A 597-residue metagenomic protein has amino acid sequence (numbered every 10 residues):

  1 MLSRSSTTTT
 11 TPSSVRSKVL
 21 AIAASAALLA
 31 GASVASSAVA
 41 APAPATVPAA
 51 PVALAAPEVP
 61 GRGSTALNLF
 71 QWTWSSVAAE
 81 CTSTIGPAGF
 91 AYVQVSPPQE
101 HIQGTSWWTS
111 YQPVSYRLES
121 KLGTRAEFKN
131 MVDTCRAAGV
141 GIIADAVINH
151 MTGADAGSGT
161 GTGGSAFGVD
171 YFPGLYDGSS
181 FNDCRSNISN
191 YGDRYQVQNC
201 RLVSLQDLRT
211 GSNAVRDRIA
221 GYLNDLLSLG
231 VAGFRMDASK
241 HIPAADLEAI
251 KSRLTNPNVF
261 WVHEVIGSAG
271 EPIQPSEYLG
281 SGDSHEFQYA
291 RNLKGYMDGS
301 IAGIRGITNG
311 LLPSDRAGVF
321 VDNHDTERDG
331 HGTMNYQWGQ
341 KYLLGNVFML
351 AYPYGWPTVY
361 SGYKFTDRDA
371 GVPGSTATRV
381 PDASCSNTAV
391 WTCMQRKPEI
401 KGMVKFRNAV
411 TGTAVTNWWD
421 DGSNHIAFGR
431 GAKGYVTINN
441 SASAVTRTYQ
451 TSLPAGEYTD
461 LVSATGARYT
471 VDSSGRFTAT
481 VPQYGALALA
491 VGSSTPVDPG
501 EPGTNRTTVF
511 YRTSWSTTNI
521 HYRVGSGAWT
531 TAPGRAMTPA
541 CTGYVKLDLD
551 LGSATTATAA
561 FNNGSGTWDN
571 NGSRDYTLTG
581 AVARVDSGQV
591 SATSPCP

Functional and structural regions predicted by a protein language model:
M1-P44: Secretory targeting and sorting signals
A40-V59: Low-complexity, acidic Ser/Thr/Pro-rich repeat tracts that form intrinsically disordered stalk/linker regions of very
L54-A66, E80-G86, F90-A91, P97-E119 (+6 more regions): Active-site-proximal helices and loops of the catalytic beta/alpha 8
G61-S64, H101-D133, A166-R209: Aromatic- and acidic-residue-enriched carbohydrate-binding clefts of CAZyme catalytic domains
A66-S76, L205-R216: Active-site mouth loops of central-metabolism enzymes
T465-G466, R512-A554, N563-L578: Aromatic-rich carbohydrate-binding modules that target alpha-glucans
N505-V509: Structural beta-strand segments of beta-rich domains
Y576-P597: Extracellular beta-sheet/turn segments enriched in Thr/Pro/Gly and aliphatic residues
